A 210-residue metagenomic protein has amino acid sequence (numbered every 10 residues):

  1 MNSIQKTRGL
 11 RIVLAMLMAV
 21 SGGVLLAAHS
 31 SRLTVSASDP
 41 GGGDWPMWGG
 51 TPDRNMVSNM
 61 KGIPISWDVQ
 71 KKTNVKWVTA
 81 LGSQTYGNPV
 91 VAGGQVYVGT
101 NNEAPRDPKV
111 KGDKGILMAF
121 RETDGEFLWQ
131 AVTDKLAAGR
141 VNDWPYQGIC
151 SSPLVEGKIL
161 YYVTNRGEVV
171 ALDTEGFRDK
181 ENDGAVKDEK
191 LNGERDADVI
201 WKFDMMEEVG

Functional and structural regions predicted by a protein language model:
M1, A19, A28-H29: Intrinsically disordered, low-complexity segments
M1-L10: N-terminal secretory signal peptides that target proteins for export/translocation
R8, L14, A28-H29: Intrinsic structural disorder/low-complexity segments
R11-I12, D39: Hydrophobic alpha-helical segments and their boundary regions
V13-V24: Bacterial N-terminal signal peptides
G23-G210: Noncatalytic, solvent-exposed loop/strand surfaces of beta-propeller-type extracellular/periplasmic domains
